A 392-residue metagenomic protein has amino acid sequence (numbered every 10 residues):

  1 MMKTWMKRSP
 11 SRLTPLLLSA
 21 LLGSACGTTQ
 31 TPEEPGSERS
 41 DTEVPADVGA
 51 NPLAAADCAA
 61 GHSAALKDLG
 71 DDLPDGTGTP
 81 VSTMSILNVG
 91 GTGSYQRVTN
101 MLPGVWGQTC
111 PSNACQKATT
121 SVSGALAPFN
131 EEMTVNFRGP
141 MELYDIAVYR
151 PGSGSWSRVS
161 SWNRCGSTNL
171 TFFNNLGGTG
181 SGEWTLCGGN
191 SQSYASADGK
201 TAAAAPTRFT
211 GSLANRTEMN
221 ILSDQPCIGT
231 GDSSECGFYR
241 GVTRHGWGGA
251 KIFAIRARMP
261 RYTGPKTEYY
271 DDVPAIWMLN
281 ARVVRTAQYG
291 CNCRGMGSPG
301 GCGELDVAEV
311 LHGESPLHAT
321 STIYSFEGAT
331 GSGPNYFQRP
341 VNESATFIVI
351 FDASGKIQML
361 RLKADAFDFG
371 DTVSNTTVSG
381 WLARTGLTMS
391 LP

Functional and structural regions predicted by a protein language model:
M2-P15: Bacterial N-terminal signal peptides that target proteins for export
P15, T210, T243-R244, R294 (+1 more regions): Residues embedded in well-ordered secondary-structure elements
L18: Nucleotide/phosphate-binding catalytic cleft detector across ATP-hydrolyzing and phosphate-transferring enzymes
G23-A25: C-terminal motif of bacterial Sec signal peptides marking the signal peptidase cleavage site
G27-T29: Bacterial signal peptide processing site
T31-V48: Short, low-complexity, disordered segments immediately C-terminal to signal peptides in bacterial exported proteins
G49-K251, R258-Y262, Y269, P274-A281 (+2 more regions): Low-complexity, Ser/Thr/Pro/Gly-rich disordered linker/stalk regions
A257-A353, I357-L362: Active-site cradle of extracellular carbohydrate-active enzymes
